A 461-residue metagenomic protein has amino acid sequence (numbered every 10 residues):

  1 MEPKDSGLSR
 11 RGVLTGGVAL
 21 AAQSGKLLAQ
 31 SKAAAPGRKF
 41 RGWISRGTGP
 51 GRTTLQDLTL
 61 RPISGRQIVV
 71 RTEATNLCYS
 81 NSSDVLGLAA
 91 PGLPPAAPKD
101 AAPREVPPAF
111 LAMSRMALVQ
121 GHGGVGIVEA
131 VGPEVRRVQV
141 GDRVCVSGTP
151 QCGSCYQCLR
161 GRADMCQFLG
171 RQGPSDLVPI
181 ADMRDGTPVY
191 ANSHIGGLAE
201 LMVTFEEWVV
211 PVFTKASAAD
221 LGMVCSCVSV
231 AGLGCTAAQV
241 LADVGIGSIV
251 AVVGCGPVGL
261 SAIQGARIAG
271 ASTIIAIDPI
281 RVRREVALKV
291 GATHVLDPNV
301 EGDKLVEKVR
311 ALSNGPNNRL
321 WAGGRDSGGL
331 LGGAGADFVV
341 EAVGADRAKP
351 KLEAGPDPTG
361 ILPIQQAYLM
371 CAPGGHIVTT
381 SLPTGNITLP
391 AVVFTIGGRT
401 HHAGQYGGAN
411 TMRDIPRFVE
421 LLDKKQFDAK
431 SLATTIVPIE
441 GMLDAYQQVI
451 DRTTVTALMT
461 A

Functional and structural regions predicted by a protein language model:
E2-D5, G12-R38, S327, Q365 (+1 more regions): C-terminal hydrophobic helical "lid"/dimerization subdomain of Rossmann-like NAD(P)H-dependent oxidoreductases
G25-L55, A322-G323: C-terminal segment of N-terminal export signals and the immediately downstream linker at the start of the mature
R61-N76, L88-L159, D164, F213-A216: Glycine-rich beta-strand-centered segment in the early N-terminal region that forms part of a ligand/cofactor-binding
P91-S114, G173-D185, N314, N318-D326 (+2 more regions): Charged, glycine/proline-rich intrinsically disordered loops and linkers
A97, G148-L201, E206: Cysteine-cluster motifs in flexible loop/terminal segments that predominantly coordinate metals
E200, E207-V209, F213-D303, E307: Mid-domain Rossmann-like dinucleotide-binding core that forms the NAD(H)/NADP(H) cofactor-binding site
L241-I246, A269, V290-T400: Glycine-rich cofactor phosphate-binding loops and adjacent beta1-alpha1 units of small-molecule cofactor enzyme domains
